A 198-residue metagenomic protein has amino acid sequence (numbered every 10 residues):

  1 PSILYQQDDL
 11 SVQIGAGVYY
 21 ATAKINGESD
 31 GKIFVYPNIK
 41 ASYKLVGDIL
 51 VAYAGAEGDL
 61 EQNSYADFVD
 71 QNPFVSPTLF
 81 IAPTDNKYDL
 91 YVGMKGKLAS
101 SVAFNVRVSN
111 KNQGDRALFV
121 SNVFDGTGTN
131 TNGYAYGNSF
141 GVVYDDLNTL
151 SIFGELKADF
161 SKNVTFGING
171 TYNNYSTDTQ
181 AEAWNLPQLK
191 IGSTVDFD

Functional and structural regions predicted by a protein language model:
P1-L10, L147: Outer-membrane beta-barrel transmembrane domain signature of Gram-negative proteins, especially the mid-to-C-terminal
S2-L4, G15-K24: Leucine-rich repeat
S11, G15, K24-Y36, K40-D198: Exposed, low-structure sequence patches enriched in small/polar residues
